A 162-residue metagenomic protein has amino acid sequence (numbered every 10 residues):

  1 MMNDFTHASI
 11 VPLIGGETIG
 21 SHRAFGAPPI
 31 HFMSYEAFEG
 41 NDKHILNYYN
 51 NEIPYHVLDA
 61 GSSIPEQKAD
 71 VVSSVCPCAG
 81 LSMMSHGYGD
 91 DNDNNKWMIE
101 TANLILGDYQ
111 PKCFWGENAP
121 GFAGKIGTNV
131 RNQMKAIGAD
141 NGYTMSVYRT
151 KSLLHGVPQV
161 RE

Functional and structural regions predicted by a protein language model:
M1-E162: Conserved active-site and SAM-binding loop architecture of S-adenosyl-L-methionine-dependent nucleic-acid
